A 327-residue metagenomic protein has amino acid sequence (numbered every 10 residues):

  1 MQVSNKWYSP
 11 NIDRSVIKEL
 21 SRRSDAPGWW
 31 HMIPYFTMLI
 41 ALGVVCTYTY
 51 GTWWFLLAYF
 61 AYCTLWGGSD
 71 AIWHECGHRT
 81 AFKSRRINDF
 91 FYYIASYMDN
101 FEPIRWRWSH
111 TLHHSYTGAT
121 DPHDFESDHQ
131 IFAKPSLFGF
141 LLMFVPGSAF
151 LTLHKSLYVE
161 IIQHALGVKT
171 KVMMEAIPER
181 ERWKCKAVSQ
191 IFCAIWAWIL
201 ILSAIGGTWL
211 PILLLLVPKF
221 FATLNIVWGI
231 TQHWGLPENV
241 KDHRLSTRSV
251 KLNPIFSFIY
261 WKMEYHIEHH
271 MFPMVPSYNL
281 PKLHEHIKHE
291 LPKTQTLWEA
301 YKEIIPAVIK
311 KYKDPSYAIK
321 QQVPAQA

Functional and structural regions predicted by a protein language model:
M1-C63, Y97-I212, S277-A327: Non-catalytic, topology-defining segments of multipass membrane proteins
V44-I72, F90, I94-I104, P218-A222 (+1 more regions): Membrane-embedded alpha-helical segments that form the functional core of polytopic membrane enzymes, especially those
C63-C76, E102-R105, L151-L157, L213-K241 (+1 more regions): Transmembrane alpha-helical segments that form the membrane-embedded catalytic/substrate-channel core of multi-pass
W66-R85, W106-G118, W228-G235, I259 (+1 more regions): Acidic (Asp/Glu-rich) catalytic motifs at the cytosolic membrane interface
R79, I94-Y97, H270, E290: Alpha-helix C-capping/helix-to-loop hinge sites
A81-N100, P122-F138, K241-N253: Juxtamembrane helix-capping/reentrant segments at transmembrane boundaries
R85-D89, Y93, G139-A149, F192-I195 (+3 more regions): Juxtamembrane/interfacial segments around transmembrane helices
K171-P178, H243-Y265: Active-site-proximal inter-transmembrane loops
